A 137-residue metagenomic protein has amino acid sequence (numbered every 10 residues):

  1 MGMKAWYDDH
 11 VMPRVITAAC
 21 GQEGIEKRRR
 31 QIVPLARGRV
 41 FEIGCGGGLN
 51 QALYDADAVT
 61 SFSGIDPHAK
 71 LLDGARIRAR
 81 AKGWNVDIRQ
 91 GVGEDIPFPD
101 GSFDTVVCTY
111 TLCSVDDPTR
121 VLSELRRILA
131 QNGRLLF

Functional and structural regions predicted by a protein language model:
M1-E23: Class I SAM-dependent methyltransferase Rossmann-like catalytic core, especially the SAM/SAH-binding loop
A19-R39, L49, L53: Conserved alpha-helix/loop element of class I SAM-dependent methyltransferases that forms part of the SAM/SAH-binding
G38, T60, D104: Conserved acidic residues
F41-I43, G47-D95: Class I SAM-dependent methyltransferase SAM/SAH-binding core
E94-V106: A short acidic, Gly/Pro-enriched loop at the edge of an enzyme's catalytic core that lines a small-molecule cofactor
D104-D117: A short SAM/SAH-binding and catalytic strip from SAM-dependent methyltransferases
T119-R134: A short glycine-rich, Lys/Arg-flanked "PGG" loop and its adjoining helix->strand segment in the class I
